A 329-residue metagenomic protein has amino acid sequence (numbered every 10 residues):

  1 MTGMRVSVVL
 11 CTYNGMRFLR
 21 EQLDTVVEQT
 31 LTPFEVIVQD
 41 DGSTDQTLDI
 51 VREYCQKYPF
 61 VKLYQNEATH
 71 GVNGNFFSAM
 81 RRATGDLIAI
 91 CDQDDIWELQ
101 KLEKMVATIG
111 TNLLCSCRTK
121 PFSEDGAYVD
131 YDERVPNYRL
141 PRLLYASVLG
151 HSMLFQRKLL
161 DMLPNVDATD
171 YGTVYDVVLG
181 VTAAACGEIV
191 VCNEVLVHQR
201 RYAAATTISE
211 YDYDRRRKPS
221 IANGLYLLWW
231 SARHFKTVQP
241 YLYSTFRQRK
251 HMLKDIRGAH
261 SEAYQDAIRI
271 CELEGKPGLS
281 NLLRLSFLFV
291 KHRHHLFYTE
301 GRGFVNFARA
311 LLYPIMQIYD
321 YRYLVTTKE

Functional and structural regions predicted by a protein language model:
M1-R215: Nucleotide-sugar donor-binding/catalytic module of glycosyltransferases that assemble extracellular/cell-envelope
Y171-T173, V178, V195-E329: C-terminal subregions of glycosyltransferases and related glycan-biosynthesis enzymes
